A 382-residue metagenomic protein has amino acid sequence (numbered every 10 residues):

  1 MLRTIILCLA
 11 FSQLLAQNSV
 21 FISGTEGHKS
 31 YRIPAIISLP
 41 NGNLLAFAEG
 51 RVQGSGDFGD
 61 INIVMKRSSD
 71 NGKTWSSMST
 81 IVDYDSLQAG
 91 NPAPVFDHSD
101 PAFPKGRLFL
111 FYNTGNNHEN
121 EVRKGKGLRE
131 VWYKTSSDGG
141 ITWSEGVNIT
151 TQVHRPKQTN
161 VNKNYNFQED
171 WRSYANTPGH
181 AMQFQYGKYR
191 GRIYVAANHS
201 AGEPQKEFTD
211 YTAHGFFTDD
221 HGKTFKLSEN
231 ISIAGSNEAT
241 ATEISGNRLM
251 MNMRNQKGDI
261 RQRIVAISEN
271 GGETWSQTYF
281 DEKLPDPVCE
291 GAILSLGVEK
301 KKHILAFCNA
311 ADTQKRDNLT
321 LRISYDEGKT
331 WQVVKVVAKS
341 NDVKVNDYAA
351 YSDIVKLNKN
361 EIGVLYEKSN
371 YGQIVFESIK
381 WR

Functional and structural regions predicted by a protein language model:
M1-Q17: Bacterial Sec-dependent N-terminal signal peptides
L15-R382: Asp-box/BNR beta-propeller blade signature and adjacent active/binding-site loops in extracellular glycan-interacting
